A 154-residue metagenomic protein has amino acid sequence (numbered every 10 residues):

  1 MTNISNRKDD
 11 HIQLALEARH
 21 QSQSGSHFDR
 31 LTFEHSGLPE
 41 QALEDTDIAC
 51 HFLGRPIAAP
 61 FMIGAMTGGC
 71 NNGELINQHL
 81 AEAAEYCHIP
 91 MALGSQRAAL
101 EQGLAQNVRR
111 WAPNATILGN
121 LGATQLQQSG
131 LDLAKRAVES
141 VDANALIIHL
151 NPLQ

Functional and structural regions predicted by a protein language model:
M1-L53, I57: An N-cap/entry alpha-helix motif that binds or orients negatively charged groups
R19-S24, D45-R55, N72-N77, A81-E82 (+1 more regions): Short, compositionally biased "basic patch" segments
F52-A99: Active-site cofactor/substrate anionic-group-binding motifs, chiefly glycine- and Lys/Arg-rich phosphate-binding loops
G64-A65, A92-Q96, L118-G122, I147-H149: A cross-family glycoside hydrolase active-site/sugar-binding cleft signature
G69-N71, R97-L100, T124-Q127, L153-Q154: Short, small-residue-enriched loops and turns at beta-alpha junctions that line or gate enzyme active sites
I76, L104, S129-L133: Residues at alpha-helix caps and immediate loop-helix transition turns in enzyme cores, especially N- and C-cap
H79, Q102-R110: N-terminal active-site wall of soluble small-molecule enzyme domains
A81-Y86, R110-I117, T124-Q154: Alpha/beta enzyme core
